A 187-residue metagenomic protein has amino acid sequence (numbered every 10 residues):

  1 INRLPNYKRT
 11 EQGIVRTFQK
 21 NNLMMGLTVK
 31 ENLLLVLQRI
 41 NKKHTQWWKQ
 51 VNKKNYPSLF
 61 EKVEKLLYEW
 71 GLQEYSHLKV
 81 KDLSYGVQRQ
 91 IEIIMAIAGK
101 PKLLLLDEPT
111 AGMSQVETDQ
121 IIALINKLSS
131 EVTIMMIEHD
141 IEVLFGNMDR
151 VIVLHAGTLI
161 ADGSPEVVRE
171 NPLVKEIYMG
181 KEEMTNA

Functional and structural regions predicted by a protein language model:
I1-A187: Glycine-rich phosphate-binding loops of nucleotide-dependent enzymes
